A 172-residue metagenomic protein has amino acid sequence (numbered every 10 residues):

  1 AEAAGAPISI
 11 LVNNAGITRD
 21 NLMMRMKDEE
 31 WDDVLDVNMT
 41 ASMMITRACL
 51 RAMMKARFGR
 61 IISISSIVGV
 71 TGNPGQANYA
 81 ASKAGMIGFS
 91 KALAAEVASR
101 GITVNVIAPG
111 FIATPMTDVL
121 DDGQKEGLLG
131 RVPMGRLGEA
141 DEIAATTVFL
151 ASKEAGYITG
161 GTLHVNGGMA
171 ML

Functional and structural regions predicted by a protein language model:
N21-M24, T71-A77, S99-R100, G135 (+1 more regions): Active-site loop immediately N-terminal to the catalytic Tyr-X3-Lys motif of short-chain dehydrogenase/reductase
L22-M23, E30-L35, T117, L128: Substrate-binding pocket helix/loop in short-chain dehydrogenase/reductase
T46, S82, S90: Active-site helix of classical SDR
R51, A95-S99, G156: Alpha-helical segment proximal to the catalytic Tyr-Lys
S66: Residue(s) in the substrate-gating loop at a strand-loop-helix junction that position the organic substrate next
A98, T103, I158-G160, N166: Short, small/polar-rich loop/turn modules that mediate ligand/substrate recognition or access, typified
V132-I143, E154: A conserved structural motif in NAD(P)-dependent oxidoreductases
